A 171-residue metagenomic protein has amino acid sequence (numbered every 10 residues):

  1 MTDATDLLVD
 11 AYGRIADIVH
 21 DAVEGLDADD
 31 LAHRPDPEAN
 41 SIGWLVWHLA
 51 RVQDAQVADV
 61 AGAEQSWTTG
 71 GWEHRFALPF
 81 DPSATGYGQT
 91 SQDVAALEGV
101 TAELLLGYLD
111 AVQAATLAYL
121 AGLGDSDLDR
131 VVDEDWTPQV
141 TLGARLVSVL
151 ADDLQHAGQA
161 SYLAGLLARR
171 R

Functional and structural regions predicted by a protein language model:
M1, A95-L97, V131: A short alpha-helix capping/helix-coil boundary motif
M1-A11: Extreme N-terminal tail/first-helix region
D3, V100, L104, T141: Short, conserved clusters of charged catalytic residues that mark active-site and nucleotide-handling motifs
V9-H20, D30-G88, A114, V131-R171: Short, contiguous alpha-helical
P79-D127, V147: Acidic/histidine-rich alpha-helical segments that form the ligand environment of transition-metal centers
